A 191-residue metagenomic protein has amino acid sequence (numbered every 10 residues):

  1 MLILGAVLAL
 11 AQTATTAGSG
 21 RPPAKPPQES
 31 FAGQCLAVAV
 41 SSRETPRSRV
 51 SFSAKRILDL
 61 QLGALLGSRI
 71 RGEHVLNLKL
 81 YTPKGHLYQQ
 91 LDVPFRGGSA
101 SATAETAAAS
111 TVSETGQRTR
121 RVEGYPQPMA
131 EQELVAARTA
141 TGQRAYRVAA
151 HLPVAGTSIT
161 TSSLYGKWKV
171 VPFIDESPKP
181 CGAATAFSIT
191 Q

Functional and structural regions predicted by a protein language model:
M1-A9: Bacterial N-terminal signal peptides
T13-L60, L65, T190-Q191: Short, compositionally biased P/S/T/A/G/V-rich stretches that sit at domain boundaries
E73-N77, K167-K169, A184: Exposed beta-strand and adjacent loop surfaces of beta-rich binding modules that mediate intermolecular recognition
H74-S99, E114-R118, P172: Extended low-complexity, serine/threonine- and proline-enriched intrinsically disordered segments
R121-T157: Aromatic sugar-binding surface patches on proteins that engage polysaccharides or sugar-phosphate polymers
G156-K167: Short glycine/proline/serine/threonine-rich loop/turn segments at secondary-structure transition edges
V171-S177: Beta-strand-rich extracellular modules
P178-Q191: Short beta-strand elements
